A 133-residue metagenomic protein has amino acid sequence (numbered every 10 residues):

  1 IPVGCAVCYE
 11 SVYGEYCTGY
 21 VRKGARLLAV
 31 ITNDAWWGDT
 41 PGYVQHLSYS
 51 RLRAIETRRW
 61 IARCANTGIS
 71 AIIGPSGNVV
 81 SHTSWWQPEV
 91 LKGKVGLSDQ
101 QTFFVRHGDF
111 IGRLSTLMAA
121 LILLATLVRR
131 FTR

Functional and structural regions predicted by a protein language model:
I1-R133: Solvent-exposed soluble domains appended to multi-pass membrane proteins
